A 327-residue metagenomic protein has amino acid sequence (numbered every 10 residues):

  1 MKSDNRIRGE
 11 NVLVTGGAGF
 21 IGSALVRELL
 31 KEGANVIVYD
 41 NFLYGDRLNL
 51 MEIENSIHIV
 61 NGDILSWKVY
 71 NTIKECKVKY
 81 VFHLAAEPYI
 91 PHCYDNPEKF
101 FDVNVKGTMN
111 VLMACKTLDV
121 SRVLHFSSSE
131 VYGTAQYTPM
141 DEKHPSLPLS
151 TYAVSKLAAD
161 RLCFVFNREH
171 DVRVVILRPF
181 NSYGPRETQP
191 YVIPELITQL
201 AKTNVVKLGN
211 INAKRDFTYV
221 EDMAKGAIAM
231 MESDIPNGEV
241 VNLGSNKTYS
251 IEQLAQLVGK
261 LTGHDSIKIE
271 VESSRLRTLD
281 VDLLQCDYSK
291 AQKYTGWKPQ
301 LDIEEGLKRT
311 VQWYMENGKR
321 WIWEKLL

Functional and structural regions predicted by a protein language model:
M1-S182, I251, R309-N317, W323-L327: N-terminal Rossmann-like NAD(P)+-binding domain of SDR-like oxidoreductases, especially those catalyzing
K2-R6, E28, G62-D63, P194 (+1 more regions): C-terminal substrate-binding subdomain of Rossmann-fold SDR/epimerase-dehydratase oxidoreductases
T72-C76, A114, Q199, G226 (+1 more regions): CheY-like receiver
P97, Q189-P190: Active-site loop immediately N-terminal to the catalytic Tyr-X3-Lys motif of short-chain dehydrogenase/reductase
V105-M113, P190, E221-A224, I228: Conserved active-site region of classical short-chain dehydrogenase/reductase
N181, E187, A213-R215: Heptad-repeat alpha-helical coiled-coil signaling segments
